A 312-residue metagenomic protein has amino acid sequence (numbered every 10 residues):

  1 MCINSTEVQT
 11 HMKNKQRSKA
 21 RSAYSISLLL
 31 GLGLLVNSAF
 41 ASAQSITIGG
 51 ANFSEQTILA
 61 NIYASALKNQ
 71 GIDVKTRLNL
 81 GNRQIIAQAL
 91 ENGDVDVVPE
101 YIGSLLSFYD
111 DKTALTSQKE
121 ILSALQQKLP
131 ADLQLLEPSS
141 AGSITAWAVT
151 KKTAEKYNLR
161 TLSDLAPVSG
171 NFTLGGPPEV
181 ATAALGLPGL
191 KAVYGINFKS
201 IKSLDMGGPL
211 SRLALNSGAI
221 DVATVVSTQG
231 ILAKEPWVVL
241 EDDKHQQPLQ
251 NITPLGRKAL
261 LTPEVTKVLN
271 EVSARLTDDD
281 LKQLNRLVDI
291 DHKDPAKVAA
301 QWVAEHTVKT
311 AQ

Functional and structural regions predicted by a protein language model:
S5-T6, T10-L28: Bacterial N-terminal signal peptides that target proteins for export
S25-N37: Bacterial N-terminal signal peptides
I46-K75, S140-G208, R212, K293-K297: Bilobed "Venus flytrap"/periplasmic-binding protein-like clamshell domains and structurally analogous long
E55, A181, L185-G186, K191-I196 (+2 more regions): An extracytoplasmic/periplasmic, membrane-proximal ligand-sensing/linker region
N79-R83, G93-L106, E120-L122, T150 (+5 more regions): Beta->alpha turn/N-cap motifs
L90-E91, R212-N216: Hydrophobic residues within well-ordered alpha-helices
Y109-L136, S217-A219, I231-K244: Ligand-binding "clamshell"
T145-E155, Q250-P263: A bilobed periplasmic-binding-protein/Venus flytrap-type ligand-binding module shared by bacterial periplasmic
